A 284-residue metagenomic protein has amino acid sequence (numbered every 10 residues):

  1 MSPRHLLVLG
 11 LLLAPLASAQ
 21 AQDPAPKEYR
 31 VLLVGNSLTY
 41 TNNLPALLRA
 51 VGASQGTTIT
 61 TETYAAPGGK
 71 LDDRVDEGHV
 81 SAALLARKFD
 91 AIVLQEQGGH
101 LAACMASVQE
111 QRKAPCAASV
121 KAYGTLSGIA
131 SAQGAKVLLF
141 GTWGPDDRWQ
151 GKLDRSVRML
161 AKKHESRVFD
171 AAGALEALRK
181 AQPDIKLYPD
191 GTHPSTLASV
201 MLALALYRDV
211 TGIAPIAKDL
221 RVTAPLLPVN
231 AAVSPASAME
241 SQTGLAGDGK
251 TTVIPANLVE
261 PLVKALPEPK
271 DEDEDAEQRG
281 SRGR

Functional and structural regions predicted by a protein language model:
M1-L7: Bacterial N-terminal signal peptides that target proteins for export
V8-P15: Bacterial N-terminal signal peptides
A19-A21: Boundary at the C-terminal end of the N-terminal hydrophobic targeting segment
E28-L32, L38-K113, A117-A118: Conserved SGNH/GDSL esterase-like catalytic core that processes O-acyl groups on lipids and polysaccharides
P45-L48, Y123, S127, D154 (+1 more regions): Extracytoplasmic/secreted envelope proteins and their assembly/folding machinery, especially bacterial periplasmic
G128-V137, S166: A short helix->loop->beta-strand "cap" motif at the edges of active sites that frequently abuts
D147-V263: Catalytic His-Asp segment of secreted/periplasmic serine-dependent ester chemistry enzymes
